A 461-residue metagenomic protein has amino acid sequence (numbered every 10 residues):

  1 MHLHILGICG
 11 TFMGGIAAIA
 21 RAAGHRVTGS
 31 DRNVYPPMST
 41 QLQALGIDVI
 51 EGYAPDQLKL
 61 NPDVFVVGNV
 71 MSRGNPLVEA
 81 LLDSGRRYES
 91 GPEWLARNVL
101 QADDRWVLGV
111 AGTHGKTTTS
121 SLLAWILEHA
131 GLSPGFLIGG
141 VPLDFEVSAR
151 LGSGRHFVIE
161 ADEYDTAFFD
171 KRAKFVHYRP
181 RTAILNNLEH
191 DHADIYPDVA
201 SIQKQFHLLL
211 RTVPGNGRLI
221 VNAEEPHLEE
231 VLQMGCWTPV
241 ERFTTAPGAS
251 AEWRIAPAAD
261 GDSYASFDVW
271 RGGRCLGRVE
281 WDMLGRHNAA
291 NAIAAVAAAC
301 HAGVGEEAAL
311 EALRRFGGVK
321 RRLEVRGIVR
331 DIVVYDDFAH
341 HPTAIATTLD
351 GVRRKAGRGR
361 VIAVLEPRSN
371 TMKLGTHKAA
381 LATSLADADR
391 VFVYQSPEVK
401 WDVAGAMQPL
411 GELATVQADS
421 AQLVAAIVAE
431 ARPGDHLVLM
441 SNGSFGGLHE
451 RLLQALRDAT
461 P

Functional and structural regions predicted by a protein language model:
M1-I47, N61-F65, S84-R86, H207 (+4 more regions): ATP-dependent carboxylate-amine ligase
I19-A22, Q43, Q57-L58, N69 (+5 more regions): Phosphate-binding loop of NTP-binding sites
T28-S30, L132-I138, F243, T415: Conserved RecA-like helicase motor-core motifs
I50-P62: BRCT (BRCA1 C-terminal) domain core and associated BRCT-interaction motifs
G52-P55, P92-W94, S420-A421: Conserved SAM/SAH-binding loop
T245, D268, H287-N288: C-terminal accessory "lid"/substrate-recognition subdomains
G261-F267: Ser/Thr- and Asn-enriched, surface-exposed coil loops between beta-strands
